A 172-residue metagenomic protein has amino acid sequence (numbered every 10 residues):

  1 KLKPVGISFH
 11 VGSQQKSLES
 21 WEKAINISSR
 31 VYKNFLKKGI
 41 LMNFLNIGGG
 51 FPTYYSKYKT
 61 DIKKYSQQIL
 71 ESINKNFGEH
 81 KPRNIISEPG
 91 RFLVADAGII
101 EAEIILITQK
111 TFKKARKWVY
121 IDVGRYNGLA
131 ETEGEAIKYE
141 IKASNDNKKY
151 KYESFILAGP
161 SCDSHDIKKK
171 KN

Functional and structural regions predicted by a protein language model:
K1-T108: Active-site loop/helix belt of alpha/beta enzymes
Q68, H80-N172: Charged (often Lys/Glu-rich) extended helix/loop segments that serve as interaction or gating elements
